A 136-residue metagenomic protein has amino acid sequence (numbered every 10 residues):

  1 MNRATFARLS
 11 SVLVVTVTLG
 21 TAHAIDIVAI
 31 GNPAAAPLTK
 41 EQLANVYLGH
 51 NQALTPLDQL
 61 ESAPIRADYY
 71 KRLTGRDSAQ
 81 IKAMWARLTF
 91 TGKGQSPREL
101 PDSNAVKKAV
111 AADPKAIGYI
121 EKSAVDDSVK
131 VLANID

Functional and structural regions predicted by a protein language model:
M1-S11: Bacterial N-terminal signal peptides that target proteins for export
N2, V15-T18: Low-complexity intrinsically disordered segments
T5-A7, L19, A29: Generic early N-terminus positional signal peaking at residue ~5-7
S10-L13, A22: Cleavable N-terminal signal peptides
T18-A24: Sec/Tat signal peptide C-region and signal peptidase I cleavage site
A24-D136: Flexible loop/hinge segments at secondary-structure junctions
